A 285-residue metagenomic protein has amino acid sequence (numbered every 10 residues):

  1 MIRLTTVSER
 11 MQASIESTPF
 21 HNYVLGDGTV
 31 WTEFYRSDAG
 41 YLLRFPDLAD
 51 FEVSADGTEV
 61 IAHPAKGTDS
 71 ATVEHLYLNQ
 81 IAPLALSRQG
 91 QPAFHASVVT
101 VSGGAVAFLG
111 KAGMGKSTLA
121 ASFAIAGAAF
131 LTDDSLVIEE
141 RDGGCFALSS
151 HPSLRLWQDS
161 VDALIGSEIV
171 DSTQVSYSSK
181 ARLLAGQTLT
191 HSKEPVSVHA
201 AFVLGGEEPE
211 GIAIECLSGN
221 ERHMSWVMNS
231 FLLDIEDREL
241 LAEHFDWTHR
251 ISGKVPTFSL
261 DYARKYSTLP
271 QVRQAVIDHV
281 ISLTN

Functional and structural regions predicted by a protein language model:
M1-T68, Q274-N285: Long, basic/Gly/Ser/Thr-rich N-terminal segments that mediate initial subcellular attachment or targeting
T5, Q12, V101-S102, V106-K111 (+1 more regions): Glycine-rich, often acidic-flanked micro-motifs that create phosphate/phosphodiester-binding or positioning elements
R36, V53-A55, T100-V101, I138-E140: Generic beta-strand structural signal
R36-D38, F94-H95, T132: A short, compositionally biased
R44-D47, S54-A105: Extreme N-terminal, non-catalytic leader segments that precede Walker-type/kinase nucleotide-binding cores
K116: Conserved lysine of the Walker
L119-A120: Post-Walker A alpha-helix
F123: Aromatic pocket-lining residues of Rossmann-like dinucleotide-binding sites
